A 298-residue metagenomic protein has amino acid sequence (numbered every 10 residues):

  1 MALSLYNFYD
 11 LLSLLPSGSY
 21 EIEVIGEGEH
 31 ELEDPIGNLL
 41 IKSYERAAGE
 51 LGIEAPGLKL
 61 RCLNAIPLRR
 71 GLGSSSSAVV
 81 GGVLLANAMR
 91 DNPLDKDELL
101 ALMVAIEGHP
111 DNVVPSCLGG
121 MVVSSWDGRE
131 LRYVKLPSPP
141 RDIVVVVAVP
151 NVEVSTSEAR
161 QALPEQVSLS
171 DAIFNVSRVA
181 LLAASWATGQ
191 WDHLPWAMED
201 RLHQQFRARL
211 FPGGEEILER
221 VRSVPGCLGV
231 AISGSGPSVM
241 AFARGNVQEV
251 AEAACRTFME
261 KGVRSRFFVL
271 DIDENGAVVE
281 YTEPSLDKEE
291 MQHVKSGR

Functional and structural regions predicted by a protein language model:
M1-R70, A88, N92-L94, D273-R298: ATP-binding N-lobe of GHMP and related small-molecule kinases
P16, W126, P150, A241-G245: Short beta-strand-to-loop capping motifs
I25-D34, N64-G73, A101-P110, E165-S170: A short glycine/serine-rich beta->alpha loop
G49-K59, A86-L102, R129-R132, V247-A253: Phosphate-handling active-site elements
L72-D95, C117-V122: DPxDG-like acidic metal-binding loop motif
L94-I143, V230-I232, G236: Alpha/beta catalytic cores of group-transfer enzymes, especially the acyltransferase/condensing modules of polyketide
V146-R209: Active-site rim beta-loop-alpha module in soluble metabolic enzymes
W186-R298: Glycine-rich, charge-dense phosphate/pyrophosphate-binding loop(s) and the adjacent flexible "lid"/catalytic subdomain
